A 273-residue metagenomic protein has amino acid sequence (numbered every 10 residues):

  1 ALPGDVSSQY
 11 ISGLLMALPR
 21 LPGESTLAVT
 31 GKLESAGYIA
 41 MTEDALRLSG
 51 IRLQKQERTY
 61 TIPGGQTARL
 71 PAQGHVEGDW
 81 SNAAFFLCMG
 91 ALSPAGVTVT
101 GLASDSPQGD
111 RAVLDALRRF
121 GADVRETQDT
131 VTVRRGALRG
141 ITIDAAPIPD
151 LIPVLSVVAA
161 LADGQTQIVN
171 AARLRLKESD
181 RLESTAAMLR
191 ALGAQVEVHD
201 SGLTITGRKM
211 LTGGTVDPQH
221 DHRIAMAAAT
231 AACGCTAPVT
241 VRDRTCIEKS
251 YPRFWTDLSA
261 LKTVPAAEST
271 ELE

Functional and structural regions predicted by a protein language model:
A1-E273: Short, structured segments at the rim of ligand-binding sites
